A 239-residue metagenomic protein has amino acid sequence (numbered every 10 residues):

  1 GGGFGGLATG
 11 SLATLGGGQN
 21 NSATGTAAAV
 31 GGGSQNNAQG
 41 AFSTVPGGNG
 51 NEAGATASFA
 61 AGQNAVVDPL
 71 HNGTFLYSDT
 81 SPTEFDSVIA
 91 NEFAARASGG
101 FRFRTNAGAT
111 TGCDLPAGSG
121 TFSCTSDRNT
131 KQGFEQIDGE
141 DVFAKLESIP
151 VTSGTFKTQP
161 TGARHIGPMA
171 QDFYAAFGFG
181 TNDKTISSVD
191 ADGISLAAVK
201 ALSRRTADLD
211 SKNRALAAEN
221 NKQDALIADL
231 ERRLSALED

Functional and structural regions predicted by a protein language model:
G1-P116: Periodic small-residue-enriched repeat registers in elongated scaffold domains
T80-T83, G100-G133, R205, D210-K212 (+1 more regions): Intrinsic low-complexity, repeat-rich intrinsically disordered segments enriched in small/flexible residues
T83-V88, S126-Q136, T152-I166: Active-site-adjacent substrate-recognition loops and nearby beta-strands within hydrolase catalytic domains
T130, V142-K145, M169, S195 (+1 more regions): Stable alpha-helical elements in mature extracytoplasmic
G133, F179-D239: C-terminal intramolecular chaperone/auto-processing assembly modules
E135-S148: Periplasmic N-terminal gating module of Gram-negative TonB-dependent outer-membrane receptors
I166-G167, D192: Residues that recognize and position ribonucleotide moieties
F173: Active-site-adjacent helical/loop segments in soluble small-molecule enzymes
